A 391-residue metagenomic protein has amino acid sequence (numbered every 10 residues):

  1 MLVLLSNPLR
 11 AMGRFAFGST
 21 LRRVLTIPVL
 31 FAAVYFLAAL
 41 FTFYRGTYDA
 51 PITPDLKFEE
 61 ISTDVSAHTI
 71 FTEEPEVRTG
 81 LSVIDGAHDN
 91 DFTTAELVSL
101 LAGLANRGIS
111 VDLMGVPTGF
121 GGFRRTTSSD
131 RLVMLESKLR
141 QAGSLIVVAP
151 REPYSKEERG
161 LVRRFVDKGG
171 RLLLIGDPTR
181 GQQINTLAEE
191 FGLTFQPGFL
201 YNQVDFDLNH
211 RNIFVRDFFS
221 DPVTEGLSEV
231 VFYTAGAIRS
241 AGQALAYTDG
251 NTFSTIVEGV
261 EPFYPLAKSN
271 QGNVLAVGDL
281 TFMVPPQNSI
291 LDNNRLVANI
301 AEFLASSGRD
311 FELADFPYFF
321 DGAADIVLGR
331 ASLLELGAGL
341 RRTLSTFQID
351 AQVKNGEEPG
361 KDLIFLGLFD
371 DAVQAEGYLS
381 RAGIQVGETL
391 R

Functional and structural regions predicted by a protein language model:
L2-R391: Short, surface-exposed patches at the edges or C-terminal ends of soluble domains, predominantly
